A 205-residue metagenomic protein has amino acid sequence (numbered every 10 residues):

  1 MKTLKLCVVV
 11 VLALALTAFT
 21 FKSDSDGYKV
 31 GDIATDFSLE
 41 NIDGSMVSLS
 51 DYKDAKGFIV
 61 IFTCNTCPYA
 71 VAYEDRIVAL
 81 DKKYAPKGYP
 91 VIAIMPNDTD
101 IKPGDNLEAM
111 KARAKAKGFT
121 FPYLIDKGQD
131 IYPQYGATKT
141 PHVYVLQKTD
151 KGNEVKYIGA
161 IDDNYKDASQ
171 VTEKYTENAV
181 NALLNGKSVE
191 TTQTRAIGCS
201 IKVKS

Functional and structural regions predicted by a protein language model:
M1-S25: Bacterial Sec-dependent N-terminal signal peptides
F21-S50: N-terminal "domain-start" segment that seeds a small globular fold
S50-V71, V180: Short active-site neighborhood of thiol/selenol oxidoreductases, capturing the structured segment around
A55-F58, P86-V91, K117-P122, T140: Loop/turn elements at helix/coil->beta-strand transitions in domains of secreted/extracellular proteins
N65-T66, P96-I101, Y165-S169: Second-shell loop/turn segments in exported
V71-A116, K127-P133: Structural microenvironment flanking redox-active thiols in thiol-disulfide oxidoreductases
K111-V155: Short, internal strand/loop/helix patches that form the active-site neighborhood or redox-interaction surface
V145-S205: Thiol-/selenol-based redox modules, centered on thioredoxin-like and closely related oxidoreductase domains
